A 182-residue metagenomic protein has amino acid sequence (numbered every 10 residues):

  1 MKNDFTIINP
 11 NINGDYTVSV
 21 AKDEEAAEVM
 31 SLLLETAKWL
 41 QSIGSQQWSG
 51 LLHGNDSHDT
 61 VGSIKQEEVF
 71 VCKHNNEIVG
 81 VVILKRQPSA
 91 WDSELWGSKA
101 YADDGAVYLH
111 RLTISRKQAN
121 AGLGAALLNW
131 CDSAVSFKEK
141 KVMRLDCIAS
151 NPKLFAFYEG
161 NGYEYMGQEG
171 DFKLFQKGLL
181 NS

Functional and structural regions predicted by a protein language model:
M1-A27, N181-S182: Conserved N-terminal entry element of GNAT/NAT acetyltransferase domains
D4-F5, Y101, K141, C147-P152 (+2 more regions): C-terminal "cap" of GNAT-fold acetyltransferases
T17, A37-D59: Conserved GNAT-fold acetyl-CoA-binding loop/helix
S57-V71, S89, Y108: A short helix-loop-beta-strand connector motif used in the catalytic cores of GNAT acetyltransferases and, in some
Q66-V82: Conserved beta-hairpin
I83-R111: Conserved acyl-donor/pantetheine-binding loop and adjacent beta-alpha core of acyl/acetyltransferases and related
R111-I114, N120-S133, A156, G160: Conserved acetyl-CoA-binding loop-helix of GNAT-fold acetyltransferases
L128, V135-C147: Conserved GNAT acetyl-CoA-binding A-motif
